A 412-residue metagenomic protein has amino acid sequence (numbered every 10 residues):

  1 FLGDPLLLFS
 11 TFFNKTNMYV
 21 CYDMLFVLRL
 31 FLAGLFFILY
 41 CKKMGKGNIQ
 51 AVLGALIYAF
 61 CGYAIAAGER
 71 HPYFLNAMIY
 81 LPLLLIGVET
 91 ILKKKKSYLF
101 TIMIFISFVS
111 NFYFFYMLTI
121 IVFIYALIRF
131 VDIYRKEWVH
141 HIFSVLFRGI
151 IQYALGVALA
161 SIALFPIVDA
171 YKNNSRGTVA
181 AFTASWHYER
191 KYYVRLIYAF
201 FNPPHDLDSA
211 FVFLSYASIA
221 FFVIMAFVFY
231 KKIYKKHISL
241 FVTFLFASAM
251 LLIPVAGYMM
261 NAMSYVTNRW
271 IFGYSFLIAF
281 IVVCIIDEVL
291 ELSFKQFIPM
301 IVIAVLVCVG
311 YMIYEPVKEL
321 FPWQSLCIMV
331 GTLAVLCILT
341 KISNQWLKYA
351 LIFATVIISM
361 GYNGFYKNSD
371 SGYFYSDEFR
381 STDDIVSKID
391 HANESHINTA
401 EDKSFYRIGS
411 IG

Functional and structural regions predicted by a protein language model:
F1-L8, V145, G149, Y153-Y234 (+5 more regions): Periplasmic/ER-lumenal interhelical loops and adjacent helix-loop junctions in multi-pass membrane proteins
L2-M24, A33: Juxtamembrane segments of multi-pass membrane glycosylation machinery that transfer sugars from lipid-linked donors
S10-N14, I38, K42-K43, Y63-A67 (+7 more regions): Hydrophobic alpha-helical transmembrane segments
V20-L32, I57-L85, L92, F108-L118 (+3 more regions): Membrane-interface micro-motifs in multi-pass membrane enzymes
F31-M44, N48-D132, V145-V168, N173 (+2 more regions): Membrane-embedded helix bundles of polyisoprenyl
A33-Y40, Y80-L92, I120-I128, F222-A226 (+2 more regions): Transmembrane alpha-helical segments
K95, F114, S239-V255, M260-D384: Contiguous transmembrane helix-bundle modules in multi-pass membrane proteins
E394-G412: Short periplasmic/luminal acceptor-recognition loop of GT-C membrane glycosyltransferases, typified by
